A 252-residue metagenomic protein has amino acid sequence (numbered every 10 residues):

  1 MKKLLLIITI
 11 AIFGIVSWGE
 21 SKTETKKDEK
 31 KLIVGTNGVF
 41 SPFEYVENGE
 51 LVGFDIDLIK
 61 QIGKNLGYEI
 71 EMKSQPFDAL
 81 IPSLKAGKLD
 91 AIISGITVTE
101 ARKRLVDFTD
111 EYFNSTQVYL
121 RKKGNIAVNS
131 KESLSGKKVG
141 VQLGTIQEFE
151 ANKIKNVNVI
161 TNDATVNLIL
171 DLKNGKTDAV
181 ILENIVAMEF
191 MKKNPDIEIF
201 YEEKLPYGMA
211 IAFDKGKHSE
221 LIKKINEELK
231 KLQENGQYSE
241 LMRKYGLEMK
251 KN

Functional and structural regions predicted by a protein language model:
E20, I146-D163, P195-E203, L229-N252: Ligand-binding clefts/hinges and TM-proximal coupling segments of bilobed small-molecule sensing domains
T25-I96: Extracytoplasmic small-molecule ligand-binding "clamshell" domains of the periplasmic binding protein/Venus flytrap
T36-F40, K73-D78, G87-T99, Q142-I146 (+3 more regions): Beta->alpha turn/N-cap motifs
I56, E71-P82, I126, I146 (+1 more regions): Short helix-initiation/N-cap motifs at beta->coil->alpha
L80-G95, K103-N114, E198-F200: Short beta-strand-centered segments that line the small-molecule binding cleft or hinge of alpha/beta clamshell
I96-R104, E150-K153, D171, D178-L205: A ligand-binding cleft/hinge motif common to bilobed small-molecule-binding domains
N114-R121, M188-K230, E248-N252: Periplasmic-binding protein-like
K122-V139: Flexible hinge/capping segments at coil-to-helix
